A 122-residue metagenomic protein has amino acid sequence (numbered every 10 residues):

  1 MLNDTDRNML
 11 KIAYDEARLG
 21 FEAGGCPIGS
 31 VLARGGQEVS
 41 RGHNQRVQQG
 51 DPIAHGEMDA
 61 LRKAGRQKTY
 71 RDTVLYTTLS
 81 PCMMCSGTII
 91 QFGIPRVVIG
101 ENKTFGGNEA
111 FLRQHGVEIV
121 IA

Functional and structural regions predicted by a protein language model:
M1-L2, Q48: Pocket-edge positions in alpha/beta enzyme catalytic cores
L2-G25: Short, basic/aromatic recognition patches
D6, L10, I28-G29, E57 (+1 more regions): Alpha-helical structural signal
A23-P27, Y70-D72: Short secondary-structure junction motifs
I28-Q37: Short beta-strand scaffold segments in enzyme catalytic cores
S40-A122: Zn2+-dependent cytidine deaminase-like catalytic core
